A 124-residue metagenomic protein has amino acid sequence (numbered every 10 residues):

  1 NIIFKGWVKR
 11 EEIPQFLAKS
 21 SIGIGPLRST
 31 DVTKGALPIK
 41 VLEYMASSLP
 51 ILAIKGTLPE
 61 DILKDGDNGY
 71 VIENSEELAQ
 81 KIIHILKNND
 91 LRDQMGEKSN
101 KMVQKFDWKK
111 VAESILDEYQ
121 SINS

Functional and structural regions predicted by a protein language model:
N1-Q15: Nucleotide-activated donor-binding/catalytic signature segment of Leloir-type glycosyltransferases, i.e., the conserved
Q15, V32-E43, I51, L58: A short, glycine- and acidic-residue-rich donor-binding loop in the catalytic cores of nucleotide-sugar-dependent
L17-K34, L49: Acidic donor-binding loop of glycosyltransferase active sites
A18-S21, L42-P50, I54-K55, D65: Conserved donor-binding/catalytic loop of nucleotide-activated donor transferases
G35, G56-G66, Y70-V71: Short acidic/histidine- and often glycine-rich active-site loop of Leloir-type glycosyltransferases that engages
D65-E76, H84-D90: Conserved acidic donor-binding segment of nucleotide-sugar-dependent glycosyltransferases
H84, L91-K105, E113-D117: A short, well-ordered alpha-helix in the C-terminal region of glycosyltransferases
K110-S124: C-terminal amphipathic helix plus adjacent low-complexity, charged tail appended to glycosyltransferase catalytic
